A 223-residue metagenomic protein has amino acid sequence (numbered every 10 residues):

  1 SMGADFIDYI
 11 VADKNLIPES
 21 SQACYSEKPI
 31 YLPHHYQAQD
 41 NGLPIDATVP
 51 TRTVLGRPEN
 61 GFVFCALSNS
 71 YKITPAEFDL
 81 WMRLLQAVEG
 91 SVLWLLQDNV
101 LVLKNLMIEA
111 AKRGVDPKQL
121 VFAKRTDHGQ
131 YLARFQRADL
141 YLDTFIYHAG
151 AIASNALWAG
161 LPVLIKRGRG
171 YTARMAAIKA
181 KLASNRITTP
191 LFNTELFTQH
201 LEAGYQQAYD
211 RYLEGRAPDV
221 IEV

Functional and structural regions predicted by a protein language model:
S1-V49: Active-site-proximal region of nucleotide-activated glycan assembly enzymes, centered on histidine/acidic-rich loops
A12-D13, L67, L96, A123 (+2 more regions): Generic beta-strand/beta-sheet core signal
H34-D127, R134-Q136: Conserved catalytic-core segment of nucleotide-activated headgroup transferases in glycan assembly
P58, S68-S70, R83-Q86, G90 (+5 more regions): C-terminal amphipathic helix plus adjacent low-complexity, charged tail appended to glycosyltransferase catalytic
P117, A133-L140, T144-T194: Catalytic binding pocket for nucleotide-activated donors in carbohydrate/polymer assembly enzymes
T126-G129, A149: Short acidic loop-to-helix transition motifs that present clustered carboxylates
